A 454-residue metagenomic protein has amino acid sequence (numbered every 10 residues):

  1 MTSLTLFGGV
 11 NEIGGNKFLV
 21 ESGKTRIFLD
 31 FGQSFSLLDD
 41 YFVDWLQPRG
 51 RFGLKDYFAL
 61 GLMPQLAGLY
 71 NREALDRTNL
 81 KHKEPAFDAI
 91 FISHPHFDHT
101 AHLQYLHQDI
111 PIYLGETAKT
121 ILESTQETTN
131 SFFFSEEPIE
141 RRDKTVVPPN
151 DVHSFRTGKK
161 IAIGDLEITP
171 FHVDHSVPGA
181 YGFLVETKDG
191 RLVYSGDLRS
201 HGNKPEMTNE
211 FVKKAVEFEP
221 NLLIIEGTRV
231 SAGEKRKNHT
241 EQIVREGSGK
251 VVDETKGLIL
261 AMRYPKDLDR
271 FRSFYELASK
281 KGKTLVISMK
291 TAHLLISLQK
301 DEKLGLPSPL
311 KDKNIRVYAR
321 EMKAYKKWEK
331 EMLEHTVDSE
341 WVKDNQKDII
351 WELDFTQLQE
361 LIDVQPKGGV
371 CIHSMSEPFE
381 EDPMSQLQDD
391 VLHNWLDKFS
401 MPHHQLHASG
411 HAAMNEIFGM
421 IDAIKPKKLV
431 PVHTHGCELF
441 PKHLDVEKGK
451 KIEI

Functional and structural regions predicted by a protein language model:
T2-A89, D98, H102-D269, S273 (+1 more regions): His/Asp/Glu-rich metal-coordinating catalytic cores of metallo-dependent phosphodiesterases/hydrolases acting on
N79-L80, D354-D363, H411-D422: A short, acidic, amphipathic alpha-helical segment used as a generic capping/interface helix at domain edges
Q104-H107, A162-I163, E360-K367, E438-H443: Short loop/helix-cap segments at secondary-structure boundaries that form the rim of catalytic
T125-T129, L298-S308, L387-L396, L439-D445: Short, aromatic/basic amphipathic alpha-helical patches
G202-K290, G368-L444: Cap/insert and terminal regions of metallo-dependent hydrolase folds
K235-G368, I372: Hard-cation-handling environments
H443-I454: Charged, glycine-enriched surface loops/patches that mediate electrostatic binding to polyanionic ligands
